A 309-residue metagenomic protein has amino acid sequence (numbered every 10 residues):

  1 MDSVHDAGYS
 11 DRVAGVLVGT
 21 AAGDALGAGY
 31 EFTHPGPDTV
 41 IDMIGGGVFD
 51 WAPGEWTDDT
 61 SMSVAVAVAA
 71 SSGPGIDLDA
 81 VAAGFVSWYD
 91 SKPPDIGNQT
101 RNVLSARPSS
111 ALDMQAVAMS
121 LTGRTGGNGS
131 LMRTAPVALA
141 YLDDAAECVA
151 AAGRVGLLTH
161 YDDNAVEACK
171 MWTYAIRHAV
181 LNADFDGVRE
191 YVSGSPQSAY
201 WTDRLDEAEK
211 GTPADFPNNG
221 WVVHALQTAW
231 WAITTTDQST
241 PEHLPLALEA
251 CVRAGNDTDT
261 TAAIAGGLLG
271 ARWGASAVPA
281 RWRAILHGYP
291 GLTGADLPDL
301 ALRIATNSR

Functional and structural regions predicted by a protein language model:
M1-R309: Structured, active/binding-site neighborhoods that engage oxygen-rich ligands
